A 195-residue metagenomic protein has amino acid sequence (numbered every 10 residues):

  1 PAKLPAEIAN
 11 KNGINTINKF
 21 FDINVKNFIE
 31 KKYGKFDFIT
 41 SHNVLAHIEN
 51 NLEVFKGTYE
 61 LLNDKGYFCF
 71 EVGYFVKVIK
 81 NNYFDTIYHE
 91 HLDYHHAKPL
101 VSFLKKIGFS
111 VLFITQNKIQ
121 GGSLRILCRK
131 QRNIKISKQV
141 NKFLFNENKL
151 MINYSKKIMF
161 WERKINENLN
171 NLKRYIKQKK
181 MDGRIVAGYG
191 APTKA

Functional and structural regions predicted by a protein language model:
P1-N27, A195: Class I SAM-dependent methyltransferase SAM/SAH-binding core
D37-T40: A conserved beta-strand element that flanks and buttresses the S-adenosyl-L-methionine
V44: Hydrophobic adenine-recognition pocket in adenosine-nucleotide-binding enzymes
L52-C69: A short glycine-rich, Lys/Arg-flanked "PGG" loop and its adjoining helix->strand segment in the class I
F68-D93, A97-L100, L104: Short, glycine-/aromatic-enriched active-site segment of Class I SAM-dependent methyltransferases
F109-Q120: Conserved S-adenosyl-L-methionine
Q120-N166: Flexible, glycine-/basic-rich loop-and-beta segments that form/coincide with the SAM-dependent methyltransferase
K179-A195: Glycine-rich adenosine-cofactor-binding loop
